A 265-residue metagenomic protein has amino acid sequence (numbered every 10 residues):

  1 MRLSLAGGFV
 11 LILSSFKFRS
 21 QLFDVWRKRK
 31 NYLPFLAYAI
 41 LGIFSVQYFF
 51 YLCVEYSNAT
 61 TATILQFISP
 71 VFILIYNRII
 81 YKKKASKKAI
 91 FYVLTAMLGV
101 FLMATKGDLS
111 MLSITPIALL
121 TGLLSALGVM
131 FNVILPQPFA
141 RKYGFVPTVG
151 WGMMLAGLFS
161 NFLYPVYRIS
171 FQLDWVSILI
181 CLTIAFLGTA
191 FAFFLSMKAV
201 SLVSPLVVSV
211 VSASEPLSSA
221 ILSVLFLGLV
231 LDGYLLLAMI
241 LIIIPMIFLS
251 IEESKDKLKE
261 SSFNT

Functional and structural regions predicted by a protein language model:
M1, Q47, T61-I68, L135-G157 (+1 more regions): Helix-helix packing/entry segments at the starts of transmembrane helices
M1-S45, F72-I73, L127-L135, V149-R168 (+2 more regions): Transmembrane alpha-helices of multi-pass small-molecule transport proteins
L3, A104-K106, S177, S212-T265: C-terminal-most transmembrane helix of multi-pass membrane proteins
L3-G8, F50-K84, A89, S125 (+1 more regions): Specific alpha-helical transmembrane segments that line the substrate/conduction pathway and gating interfaces
G7-L11, I73-I75, I79, V93 (+3 more regions): Transmembrane alpha-helical segments that form core, pore/gating elements of small-molecule transporters/exporters
F18-T60, L102, A185-V203: Specific transmembrane alpha-helical segments of multi-pass solute transporters/efflux pumps, especially DMT/EamA
V25-Y32, T105-G128, P165-T183, V230-M239: Juxtamembrane helix-entry segments on the extracytoplasmic side of multipass membrane proteins
Q66, I79-L102, L112-L119, W175 (+2 more regions): Loop-to-transmembrane alpha-helix entry segments
